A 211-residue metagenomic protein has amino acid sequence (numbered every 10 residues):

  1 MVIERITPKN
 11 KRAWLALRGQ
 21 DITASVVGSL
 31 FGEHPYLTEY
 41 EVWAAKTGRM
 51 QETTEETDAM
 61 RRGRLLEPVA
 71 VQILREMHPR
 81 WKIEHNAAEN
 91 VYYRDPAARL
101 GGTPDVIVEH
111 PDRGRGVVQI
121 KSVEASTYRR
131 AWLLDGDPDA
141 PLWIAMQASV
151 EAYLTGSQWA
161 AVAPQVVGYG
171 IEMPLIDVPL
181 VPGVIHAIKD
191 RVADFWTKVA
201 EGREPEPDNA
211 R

Functional and structural regions predicted by a protein language model:
M1-L65, V69: Charged, glycine-rich intrinsically disordered N-terminal tails and low-complexity linkers that flank
G19, G48, D135-G136, G202: Short, flexible coil/linker elements and helix-boundary hinge sites characteristic of intrinsically disordered
E33, M77, R203-P205: Selective for proline/serine-rich intrinsically disordered segments in cytosolic/nuclear regulatory regions
M60, M77-P104, V108-A200: Nucleic-acid nuclease catalytic cores
E67-V71, A145-A148: Short, well-ordered alpha-helical scaffold segments within catalytic/effector domains
V181, N209-A210: Polar helix-capping/helix-linker motif
V199-N209: Residue patterns forming the tRNA-binding/recognition surfaces of aminoacyl-tRNA synthetases and related DALR
